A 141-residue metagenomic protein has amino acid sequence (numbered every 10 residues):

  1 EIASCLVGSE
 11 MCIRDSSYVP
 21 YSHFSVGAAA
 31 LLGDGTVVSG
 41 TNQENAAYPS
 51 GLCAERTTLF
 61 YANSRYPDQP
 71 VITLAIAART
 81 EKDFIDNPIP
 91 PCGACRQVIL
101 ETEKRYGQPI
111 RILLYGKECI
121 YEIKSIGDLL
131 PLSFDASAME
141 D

Functional and structural regions predicted by a protein language model:
E1-G8, I13: Single conserved hydrophobic/aromatic residue that forms the stacking wall/gate of nucleotide- or nucleobase-binding
A3, G27, R111: Conserved beta-strand and immediately adjacent loop positions that scaffold enzyme active sites
V7, L32-G33: A cytosolic small-molecule/anion-sensing beta-strand core signal
R14-P20: Short helix-to-loop capping/linker segments positioned immediately adjacent to catalytic or ligand/cofactor-binding
P20-S22, P109-I110: Flexible, glycine/charged-enriched surface loops at secondary-structure junctions
H23-L32: Short beta-strand scaffold segments in enzyme catalytic cores
T41-A138: Zn2+-dependent cytidine deaminase-like catalytic core
